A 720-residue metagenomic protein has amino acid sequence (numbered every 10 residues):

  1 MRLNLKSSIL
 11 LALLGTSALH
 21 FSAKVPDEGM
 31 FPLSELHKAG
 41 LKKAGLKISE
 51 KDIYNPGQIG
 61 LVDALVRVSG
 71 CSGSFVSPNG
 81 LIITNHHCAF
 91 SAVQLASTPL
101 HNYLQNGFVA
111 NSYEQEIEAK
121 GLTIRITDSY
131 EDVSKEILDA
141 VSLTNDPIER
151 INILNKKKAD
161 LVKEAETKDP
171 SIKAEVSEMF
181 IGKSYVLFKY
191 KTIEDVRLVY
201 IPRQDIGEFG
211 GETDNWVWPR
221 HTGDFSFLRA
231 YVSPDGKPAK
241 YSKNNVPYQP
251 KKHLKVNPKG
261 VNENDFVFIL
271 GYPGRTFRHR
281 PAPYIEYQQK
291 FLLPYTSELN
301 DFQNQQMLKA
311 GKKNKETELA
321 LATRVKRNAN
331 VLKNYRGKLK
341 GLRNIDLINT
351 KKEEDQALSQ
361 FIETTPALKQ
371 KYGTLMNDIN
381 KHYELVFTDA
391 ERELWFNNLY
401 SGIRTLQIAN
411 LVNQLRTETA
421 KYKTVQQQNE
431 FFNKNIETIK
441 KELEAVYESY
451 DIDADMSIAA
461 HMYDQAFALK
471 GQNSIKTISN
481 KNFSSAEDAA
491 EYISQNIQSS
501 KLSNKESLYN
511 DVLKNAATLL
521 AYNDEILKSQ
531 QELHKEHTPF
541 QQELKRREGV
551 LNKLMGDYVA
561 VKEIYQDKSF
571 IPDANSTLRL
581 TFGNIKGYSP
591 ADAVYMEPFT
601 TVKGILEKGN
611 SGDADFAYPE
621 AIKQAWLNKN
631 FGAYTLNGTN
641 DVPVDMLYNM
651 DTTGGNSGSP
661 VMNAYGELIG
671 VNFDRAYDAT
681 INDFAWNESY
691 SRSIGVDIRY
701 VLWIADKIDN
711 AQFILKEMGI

Functional and structural regions predicted by a protein language model:
R2-N4, L19-I720: Terminal presequence/propeptide segments associated with secretion/organelle targeting and zymogen/polyprotein
N4-L11: Sec-dependent signal peptide recognition, specifically the positively charged N-region followed immediately by
L11-S17: Bacterial N-terminal signal peptides
